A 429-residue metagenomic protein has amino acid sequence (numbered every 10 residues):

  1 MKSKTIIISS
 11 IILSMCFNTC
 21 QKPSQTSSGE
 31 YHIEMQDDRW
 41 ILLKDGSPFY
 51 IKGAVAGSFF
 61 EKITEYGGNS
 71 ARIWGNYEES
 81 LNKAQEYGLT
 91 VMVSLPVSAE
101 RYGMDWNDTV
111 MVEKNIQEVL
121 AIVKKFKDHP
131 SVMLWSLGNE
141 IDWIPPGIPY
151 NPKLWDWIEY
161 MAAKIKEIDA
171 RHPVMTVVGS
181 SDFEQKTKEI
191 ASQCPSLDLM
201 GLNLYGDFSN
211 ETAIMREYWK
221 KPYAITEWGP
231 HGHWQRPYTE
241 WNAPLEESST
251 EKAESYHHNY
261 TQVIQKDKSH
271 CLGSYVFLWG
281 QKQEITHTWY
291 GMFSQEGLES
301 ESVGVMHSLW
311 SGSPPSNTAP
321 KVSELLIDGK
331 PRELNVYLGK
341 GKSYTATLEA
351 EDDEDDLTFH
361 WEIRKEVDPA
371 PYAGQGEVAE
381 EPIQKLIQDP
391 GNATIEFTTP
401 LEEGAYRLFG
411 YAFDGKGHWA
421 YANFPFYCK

Functional and structural regions predicted by a protein language model:
C16-T19: C-terminal motif of bacterial Sec signal peptides marking the signal peptidase cleavage site
I33-L197, N210-E211, Y218-W219, P371 (+3 more regions): Active-site mouth of glycoside hydrolases
Q36-D37, K44-G53, T64, M215-N392 (+2 more regions): Substrate-binding clefts and catalytic carboxylate motifs of secreted carbohydrate-active enzymes
S180-T212, H233-E240, G280-H287: Substrate-binding cleft/loops of secretory-pathway carbohydrate-active enzymes
E396-E403: Short, surface-exposed loop/turn segments at beta-strand-coil junctions that are enriched for proline with nearby
A422-C428: C-terminal edge beta-strand
